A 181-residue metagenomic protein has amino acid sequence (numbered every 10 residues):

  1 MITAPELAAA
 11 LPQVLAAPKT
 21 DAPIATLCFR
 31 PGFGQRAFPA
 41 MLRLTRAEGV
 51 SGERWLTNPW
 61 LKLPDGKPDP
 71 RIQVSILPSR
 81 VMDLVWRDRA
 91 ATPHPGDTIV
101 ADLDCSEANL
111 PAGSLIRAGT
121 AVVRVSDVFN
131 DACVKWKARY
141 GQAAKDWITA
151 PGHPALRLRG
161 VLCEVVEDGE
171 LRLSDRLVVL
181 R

Functional and structural regions predicted by a protein language model:
M1-R181: Metal-cofactor-dependent catalytic cores
